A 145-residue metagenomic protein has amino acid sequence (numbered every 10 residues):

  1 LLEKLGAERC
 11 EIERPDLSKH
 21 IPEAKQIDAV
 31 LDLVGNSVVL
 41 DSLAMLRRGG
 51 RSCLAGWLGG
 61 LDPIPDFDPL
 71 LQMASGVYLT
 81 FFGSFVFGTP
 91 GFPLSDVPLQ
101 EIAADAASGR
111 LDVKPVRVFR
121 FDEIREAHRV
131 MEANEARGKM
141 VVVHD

Functional and structural regions predicted by a protein language model:
L1-V38: Adenosine-nucleotide cofactor-binding segment
E8-R9, Y78-T80, D112: Conserved beta-strand segments of alpha/beta enzyme cores
E11, D28-D32, G56, G91 (+1 more regions): Glycine- and other small-residue-rich loops at beta-strand/loop junctions that grip anionic moieties
D16-K19, V86-P90, R120-F121: A short acidic, often aromatic-flanked loop/helix-cap motif at beta-alpha or helix-coil junctions that lines enzyme
S37-S108, H144-D145: Glycine-rich phosphate-binding loop and adjacent beta-alpha segment of Rossmann(oid) nucleotide-cofactor-binding
G91-D145: C-terminal hydrophobic helical "lid"/dimerization subdomain of Rossmann-like NAD(P)H-dependent oxidoreductases
